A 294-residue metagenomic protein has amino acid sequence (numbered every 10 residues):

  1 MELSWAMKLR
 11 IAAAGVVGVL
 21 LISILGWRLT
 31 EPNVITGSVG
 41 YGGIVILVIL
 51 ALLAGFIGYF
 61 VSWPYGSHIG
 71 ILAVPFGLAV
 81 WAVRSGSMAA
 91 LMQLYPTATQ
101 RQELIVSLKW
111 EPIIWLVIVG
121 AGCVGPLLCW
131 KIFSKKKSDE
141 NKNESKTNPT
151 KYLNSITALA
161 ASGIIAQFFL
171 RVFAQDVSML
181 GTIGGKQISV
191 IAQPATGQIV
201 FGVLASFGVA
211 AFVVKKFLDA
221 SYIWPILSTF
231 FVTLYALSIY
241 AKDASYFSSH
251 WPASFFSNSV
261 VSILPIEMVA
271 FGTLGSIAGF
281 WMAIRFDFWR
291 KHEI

Functional and structural regions predicted by a protein language model:
M1-A54, E293: N-terminal signal-anchor module of multipass membrane proteins
M1-S4, E31-I35, A54-S67, L128-P149 (+2 more regions): Cytoplasmic membrane-interface regions of multi-pass membrane proteins
G15-V19, I114-P126, P149-A174, G202: Alpha-helical transmembrane segments of multi-pass integral membrane proteins
L47-Y59, I113-K135, L204-V209, M268-R285: Hydrophobic cores of alpha-helical transmembrane segments in multi-pass inner/ER membrane proteins, independent
G58-L153: Membrane-interface helix-loop-helix junctions at boundaries between adjacent transmembrane segments
I71-V83, A158-F168, I223-Y240: Hydrophobic alpha-helical membrane-insertion segments
I105, K109, A195, V200-F201 (+1 more regions): C-terminal transmembrane helix-loop-helix hairpin of multi-pass membrane proteins
V172-P194: Membrane-interface interhelical connector segments
